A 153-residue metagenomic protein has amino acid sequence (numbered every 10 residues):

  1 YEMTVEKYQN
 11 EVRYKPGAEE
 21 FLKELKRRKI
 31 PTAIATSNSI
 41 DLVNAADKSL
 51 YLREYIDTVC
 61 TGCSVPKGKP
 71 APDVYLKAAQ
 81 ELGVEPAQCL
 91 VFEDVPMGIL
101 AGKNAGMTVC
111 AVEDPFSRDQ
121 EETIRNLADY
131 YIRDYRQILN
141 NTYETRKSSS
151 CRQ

Functional and structural regions predicted by a protein language model:
Y1-E20, R28: Metal-dependent phosphoesterase signature
Q9-N10, P31-T32, C63, A87: A generic structural signal for short
Y14, A35, K67: Residue-level marker of regulatory loop/turn positions in helix-turn-helix DNA-binding domains and in histidine
K23: Anionic-ligand binding patches
K26, S39-I40, N44-Q153: Asp-based, Mg2+/Mn2+-dependent phosphohydrolase catalytic module
A33-I34, A111: Hydrophobic beta-strand core positions in alpha/beta domains
